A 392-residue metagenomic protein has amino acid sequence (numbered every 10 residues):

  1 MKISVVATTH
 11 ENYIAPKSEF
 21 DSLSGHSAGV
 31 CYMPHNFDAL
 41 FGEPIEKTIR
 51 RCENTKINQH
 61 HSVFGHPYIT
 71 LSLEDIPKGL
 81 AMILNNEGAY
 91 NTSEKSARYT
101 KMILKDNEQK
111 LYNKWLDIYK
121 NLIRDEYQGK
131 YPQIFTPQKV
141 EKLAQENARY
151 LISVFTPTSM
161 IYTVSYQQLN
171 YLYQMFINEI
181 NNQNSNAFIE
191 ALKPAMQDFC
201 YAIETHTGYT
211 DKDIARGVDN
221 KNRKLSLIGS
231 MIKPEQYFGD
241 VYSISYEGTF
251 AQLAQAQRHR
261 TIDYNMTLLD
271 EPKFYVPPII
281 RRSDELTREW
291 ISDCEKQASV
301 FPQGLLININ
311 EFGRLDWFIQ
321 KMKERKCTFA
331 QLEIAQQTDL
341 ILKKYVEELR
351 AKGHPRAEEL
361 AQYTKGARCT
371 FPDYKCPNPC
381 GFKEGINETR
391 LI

Functional and structural regions predicted by a protein language model:
M1-I392: A conserved ligand/cofactor-binding region detector
